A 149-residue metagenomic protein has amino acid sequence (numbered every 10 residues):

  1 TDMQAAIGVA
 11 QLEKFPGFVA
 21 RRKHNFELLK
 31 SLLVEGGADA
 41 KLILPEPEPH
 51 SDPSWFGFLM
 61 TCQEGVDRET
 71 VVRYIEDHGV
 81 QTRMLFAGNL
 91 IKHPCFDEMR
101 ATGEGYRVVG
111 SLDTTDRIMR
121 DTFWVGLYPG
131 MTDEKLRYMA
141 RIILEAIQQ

Functional and structural regions predicted by a protein language model:
T1-Q149: PLP-dependent aminotransferase class I/II
